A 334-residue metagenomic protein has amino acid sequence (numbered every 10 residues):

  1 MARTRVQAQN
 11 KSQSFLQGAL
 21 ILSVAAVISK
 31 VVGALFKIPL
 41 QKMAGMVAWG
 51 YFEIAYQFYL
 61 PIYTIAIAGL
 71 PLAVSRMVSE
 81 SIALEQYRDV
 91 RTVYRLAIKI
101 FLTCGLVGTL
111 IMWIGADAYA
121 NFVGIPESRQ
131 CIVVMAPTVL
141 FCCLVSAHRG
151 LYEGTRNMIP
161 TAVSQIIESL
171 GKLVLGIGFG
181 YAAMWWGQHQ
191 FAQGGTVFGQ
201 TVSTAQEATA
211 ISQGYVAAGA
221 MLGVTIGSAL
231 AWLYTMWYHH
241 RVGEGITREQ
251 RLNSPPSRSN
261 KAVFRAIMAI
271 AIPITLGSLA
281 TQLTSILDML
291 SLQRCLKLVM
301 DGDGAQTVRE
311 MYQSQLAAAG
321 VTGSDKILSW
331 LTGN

Functional and structural regions predicted by a protein language model:
M1-V32, R88, T92, P255-I274 (+1 more regions): N-terminal membrane topogenesis motif
S14-L72, T109, V139, P273-S291: Signature of the first transmembrane helix
Q41-P61, S212-A218, A262-I270, Q293-N334: Interfacial/gating helices of multi-pass transporter permease domains
A68-A83: Helix-loop junctions and terminal segments of transmembrane helices in multi-pass membrane transport/translocation
R95-Y119: Alpha-helical transmembrane segments of multi-pass membrane transport and lipid-handling proteins
L110, I114, F122-H148, T332: Alpha-helical transmembrane segments of multi-pass membrane proteins
C143-Q165: Membrane-interface junctions at transmembrane-helix termini in multi-pass inner-membrane proteins
I166-G178, W186-R241, G277, T332: Hydrophobic alpha-helical transmembrane segments
